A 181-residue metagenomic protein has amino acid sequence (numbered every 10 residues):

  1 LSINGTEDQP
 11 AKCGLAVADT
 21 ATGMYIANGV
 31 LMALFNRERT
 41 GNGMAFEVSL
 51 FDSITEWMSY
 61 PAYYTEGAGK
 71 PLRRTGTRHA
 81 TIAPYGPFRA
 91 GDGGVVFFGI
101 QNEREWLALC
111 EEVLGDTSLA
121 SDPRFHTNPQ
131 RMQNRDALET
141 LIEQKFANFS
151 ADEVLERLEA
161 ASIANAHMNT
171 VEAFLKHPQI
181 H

Functional and structural regions predicted by a protein language model:
L1-I100, A108: Active-site-adjacent "lid/gating" segments in soluble enzymes
F51, Q101-E103, M168-V171: Histidine- and/or cysteine-centered catalytic micro-motif in compact active-site loops
E56-Y60, P129-A137, L175-I180: Short, solvent-exposed polar/charged micro-motifs at secondary-structure junctions
P84-A161, N165: Aromatic-enriched alpha-helical interface/lid elements that frame and gate functional surfaces
A160-H181: A glycine-rich dinucleotide-binding beta-alpha-beta segment and adjacent secondary-structure elements that constitute
